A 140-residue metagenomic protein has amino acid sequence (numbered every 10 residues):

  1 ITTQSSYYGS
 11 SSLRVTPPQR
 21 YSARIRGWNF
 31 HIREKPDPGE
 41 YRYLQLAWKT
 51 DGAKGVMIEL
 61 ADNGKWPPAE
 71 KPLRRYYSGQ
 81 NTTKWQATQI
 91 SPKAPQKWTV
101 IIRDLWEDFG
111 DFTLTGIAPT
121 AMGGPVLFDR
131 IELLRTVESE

Functional and structural regions predicted by a protein language model:
I1-R26: Short carbohydrate-recognition loop motifs
T2, S139-E140: Polar low-complexity intrinsically disordered regions
P18-D108, M122-L127, E132-E138: Extracellular ligand-binding interfaces
F109-G116: Noncatalytic modules at the cell exterior or secretory-pathway interfaces, chiefly beta-strand-rich lectin/adhesion
A118-T120: Aromatic-lined ligand-binding clefts that engage carbohydrates, nucleic acids, or primary amines
